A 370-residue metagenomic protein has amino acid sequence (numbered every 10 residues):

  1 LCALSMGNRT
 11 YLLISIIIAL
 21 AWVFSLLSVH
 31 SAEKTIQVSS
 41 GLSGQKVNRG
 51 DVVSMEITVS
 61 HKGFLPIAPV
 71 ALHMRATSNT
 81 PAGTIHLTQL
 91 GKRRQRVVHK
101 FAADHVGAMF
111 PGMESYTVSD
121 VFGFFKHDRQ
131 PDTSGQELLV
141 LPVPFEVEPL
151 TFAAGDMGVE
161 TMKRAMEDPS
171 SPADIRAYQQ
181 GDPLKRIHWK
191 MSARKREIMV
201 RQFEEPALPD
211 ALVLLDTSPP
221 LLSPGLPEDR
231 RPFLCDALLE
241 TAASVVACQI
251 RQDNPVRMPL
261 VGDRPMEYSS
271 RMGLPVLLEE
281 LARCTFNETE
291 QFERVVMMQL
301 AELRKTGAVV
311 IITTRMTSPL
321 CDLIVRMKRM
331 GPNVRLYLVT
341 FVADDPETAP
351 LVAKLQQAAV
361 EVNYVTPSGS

Functional and structural regions predicted by a protein language model:
L1-S31, E56, R283, N287-S370: Von Willebrand factor type A / integrin I
L20-Y268, A308-I312, R326: An amphipathic, basic-hydrophobic helix/alpha-beta surface used to engage anionic, phosphate-rich ligands or surfaces
M162-A165, D182, S269-M272, L277-R283 (+1 more regions): Short, structured secondary-structure boundary patches
G225-L226, L260-L300: Flexible internal linker/loop segments at domain or repeat junctions
